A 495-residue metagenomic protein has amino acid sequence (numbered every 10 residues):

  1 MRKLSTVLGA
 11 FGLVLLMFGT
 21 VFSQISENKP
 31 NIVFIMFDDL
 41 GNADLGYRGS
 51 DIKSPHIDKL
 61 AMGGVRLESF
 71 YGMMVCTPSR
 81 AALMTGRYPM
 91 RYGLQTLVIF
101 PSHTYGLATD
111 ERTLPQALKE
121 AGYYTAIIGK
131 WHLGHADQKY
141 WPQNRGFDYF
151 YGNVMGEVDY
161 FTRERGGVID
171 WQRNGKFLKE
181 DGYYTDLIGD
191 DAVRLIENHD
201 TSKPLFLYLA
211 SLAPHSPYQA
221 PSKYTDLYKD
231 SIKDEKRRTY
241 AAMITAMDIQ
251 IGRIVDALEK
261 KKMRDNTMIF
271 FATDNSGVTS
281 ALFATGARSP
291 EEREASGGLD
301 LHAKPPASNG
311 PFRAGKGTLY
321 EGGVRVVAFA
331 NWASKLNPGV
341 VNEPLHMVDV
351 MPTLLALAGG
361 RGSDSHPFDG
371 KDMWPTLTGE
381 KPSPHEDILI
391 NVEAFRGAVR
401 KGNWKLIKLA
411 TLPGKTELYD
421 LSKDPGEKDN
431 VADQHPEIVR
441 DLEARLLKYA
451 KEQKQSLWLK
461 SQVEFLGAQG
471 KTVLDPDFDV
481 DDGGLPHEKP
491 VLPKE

Functional and structural regions predicted by a protein language model:
R2-G12, G19-E417, L421, P425-A444 (+3 more regions): Formylglycine-dependent sulfatase
A328, E464-F465: Conserved N-terminal phosphate-binding loop of PLP-dependent enzymes in the Aspartate aminotransferase
